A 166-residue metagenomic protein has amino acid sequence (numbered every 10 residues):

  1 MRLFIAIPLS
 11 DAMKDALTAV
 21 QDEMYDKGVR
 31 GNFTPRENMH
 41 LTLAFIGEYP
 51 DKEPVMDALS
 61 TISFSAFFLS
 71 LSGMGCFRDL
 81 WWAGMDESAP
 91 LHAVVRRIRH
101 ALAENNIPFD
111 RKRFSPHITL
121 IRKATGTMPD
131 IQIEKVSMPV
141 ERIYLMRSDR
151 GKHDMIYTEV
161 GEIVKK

Functional and structural regions predicted by a protein language model:
M1-K166: Histidine-dependent nucleotide/RNA phosphoesterase domain, centered on the 2H-phosphoesterase fold with its duplicated
